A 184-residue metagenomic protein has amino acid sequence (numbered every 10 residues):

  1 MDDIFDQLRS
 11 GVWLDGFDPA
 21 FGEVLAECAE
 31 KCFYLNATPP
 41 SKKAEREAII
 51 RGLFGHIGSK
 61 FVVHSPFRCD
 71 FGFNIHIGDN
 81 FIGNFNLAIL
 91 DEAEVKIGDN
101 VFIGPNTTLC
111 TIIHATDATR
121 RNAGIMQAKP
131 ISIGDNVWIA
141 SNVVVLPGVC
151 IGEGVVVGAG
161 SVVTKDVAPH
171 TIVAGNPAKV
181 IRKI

Functional and structural regions predicted by a protein language model:
M1-K60, A178-I181: Terminal amphipathic alpha-helical/low-complexity segments used for targeting or macromolecular assembly
F5-D6, L53, A123, P130 (+1 more regions): Short secondary-structure boundary/capping segments
P40, F67-I77, I82-C150, N176-A178 (+1 more regions): Flexible, glycine/small-residue-enriched loop-and-beta-strand segment within the central core of proteins
S141-D166: Beta-rich strand-turn-strand
V156, I172-A174: Short-chain dehydrogenase/reductase
V162-T164, I172, V180: Conserved hydrophobic/aromatic beta-strand scaffold that supports enzyme active sites
P169: Short, conserved catalytic or interaction motifs in soluble domains
